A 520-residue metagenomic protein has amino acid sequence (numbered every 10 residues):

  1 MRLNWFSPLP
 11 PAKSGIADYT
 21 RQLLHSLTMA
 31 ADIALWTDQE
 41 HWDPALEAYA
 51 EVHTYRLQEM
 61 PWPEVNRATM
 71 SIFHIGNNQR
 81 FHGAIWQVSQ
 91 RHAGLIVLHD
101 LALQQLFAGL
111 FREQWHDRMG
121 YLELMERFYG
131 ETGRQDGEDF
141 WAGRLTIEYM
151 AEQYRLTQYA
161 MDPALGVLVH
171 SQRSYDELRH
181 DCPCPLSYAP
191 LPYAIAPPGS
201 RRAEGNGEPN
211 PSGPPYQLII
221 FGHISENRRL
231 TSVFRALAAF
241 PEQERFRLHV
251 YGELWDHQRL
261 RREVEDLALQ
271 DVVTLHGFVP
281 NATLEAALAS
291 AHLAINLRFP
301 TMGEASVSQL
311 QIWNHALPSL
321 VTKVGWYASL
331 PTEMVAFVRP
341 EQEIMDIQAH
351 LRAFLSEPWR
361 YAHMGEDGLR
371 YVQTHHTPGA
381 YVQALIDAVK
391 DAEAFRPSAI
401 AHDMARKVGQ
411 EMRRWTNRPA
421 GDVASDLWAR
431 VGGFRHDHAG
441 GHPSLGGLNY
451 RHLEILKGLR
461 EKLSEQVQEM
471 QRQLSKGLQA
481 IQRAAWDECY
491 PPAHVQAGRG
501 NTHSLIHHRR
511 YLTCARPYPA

Functional and structural regions predicted by a protein language model:
D18, S225-A239, Q258: A conserved mid-protein helix/loop that constitutes part of the nucleotide-sugar donor-binding site
T69, L165, L288-G303, L317: Acidic donor-binding loop of glycosyltransferase active sites
T146-L186, I195: A short, active-site helix/loop in glycosyltransferases that binds the activated sugar's phosphate group
L168, P211-R228, H249: Conserved donor-binding/catalytic core segment of Leloir-type glycosyltransferases
N227, A328-A353, W359: Change "using UDP/GDP/dTDP sugars" to "using nucleotide sugars
R247-L260: Glycosyltransferase donor-sugar binding loop
L260-A282: Nucleotide-activated donor-binding/catalytic signature segment of Leloir-type glycosyltransferases, i.e., the conserved
L369-P491, L505-R510: C-terminal amphipathic helix plus adjacent low-complexity, charged tail appended to glycosyltransferase catalytic
